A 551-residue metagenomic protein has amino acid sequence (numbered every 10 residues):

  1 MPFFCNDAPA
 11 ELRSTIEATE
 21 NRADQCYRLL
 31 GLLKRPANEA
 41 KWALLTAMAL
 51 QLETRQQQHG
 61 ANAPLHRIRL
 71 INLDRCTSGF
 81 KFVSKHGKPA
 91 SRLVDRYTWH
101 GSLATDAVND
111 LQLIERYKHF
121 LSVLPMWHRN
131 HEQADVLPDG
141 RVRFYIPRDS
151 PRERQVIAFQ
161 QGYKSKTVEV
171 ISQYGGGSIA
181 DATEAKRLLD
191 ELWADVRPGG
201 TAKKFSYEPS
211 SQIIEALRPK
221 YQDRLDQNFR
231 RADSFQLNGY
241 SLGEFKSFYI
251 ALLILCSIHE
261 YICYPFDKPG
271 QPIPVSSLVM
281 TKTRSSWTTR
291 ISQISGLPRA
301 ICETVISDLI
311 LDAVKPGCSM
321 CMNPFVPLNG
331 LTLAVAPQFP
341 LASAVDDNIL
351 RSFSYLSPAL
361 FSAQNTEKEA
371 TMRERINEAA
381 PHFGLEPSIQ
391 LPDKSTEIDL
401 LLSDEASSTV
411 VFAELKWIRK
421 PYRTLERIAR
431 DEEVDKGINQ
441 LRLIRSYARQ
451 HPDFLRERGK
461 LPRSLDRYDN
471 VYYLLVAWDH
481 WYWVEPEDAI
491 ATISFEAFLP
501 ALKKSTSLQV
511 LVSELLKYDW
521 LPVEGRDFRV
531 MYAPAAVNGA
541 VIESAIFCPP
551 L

Functional and structural regions predicted by a protein language model:
M1-T366, E374, E378, Q450 (+2 more regions): Acidic, metal-dependent phosphodiester-chemistry machinery of nucleic-acid enzymes
Y355-M372, P387, D393, R430-E433: Glycine- and small hydrophobic-enriched segments that form the cores of compact globular domains
E374-S388: Surface segments flanking catalytic/ligand-binding clefts of nucleic-acid enzymes
E386-I398, L402-A406: Active-site metal-binding core of divalent-cation-utilizing nuclease and nuclease-like domains
S395-E397, R419-Y422, W481-W483: Flexible loop/turn segments at secondary-structure boundaries
I398, T409-V410, N470: Local beta-strand N-terminus motif with an aromatic residue
L402-Y422: Active-site beta-strand-loop-beta-strand hairpin of nuclease catalytic cores that positions key catalytic residues
W417-A477: Catalytic cores of nucleic-acid endonucleases
